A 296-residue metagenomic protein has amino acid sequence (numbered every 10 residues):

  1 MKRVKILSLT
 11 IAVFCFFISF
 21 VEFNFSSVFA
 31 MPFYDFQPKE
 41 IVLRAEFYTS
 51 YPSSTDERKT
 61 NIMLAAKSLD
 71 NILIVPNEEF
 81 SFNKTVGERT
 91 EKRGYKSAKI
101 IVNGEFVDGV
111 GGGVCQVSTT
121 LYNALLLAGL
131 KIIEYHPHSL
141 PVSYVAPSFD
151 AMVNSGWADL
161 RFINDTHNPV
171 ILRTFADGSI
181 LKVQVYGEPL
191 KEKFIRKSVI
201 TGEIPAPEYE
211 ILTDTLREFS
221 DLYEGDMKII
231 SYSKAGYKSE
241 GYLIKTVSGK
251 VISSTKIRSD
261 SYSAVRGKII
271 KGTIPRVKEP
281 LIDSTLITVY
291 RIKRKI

Functional and structural regions predicted by a protein language model:
M1-R3: N-terminal secretory signal peptides that target proteins for export/translocation
I6-F23: Sec-dependent N-terminal signal peptides of Gram-positive bacterial secreted proteins and lipoproteins
F25-I296: Well-ordered beta-sheet/strand-loop patches within structured domains
